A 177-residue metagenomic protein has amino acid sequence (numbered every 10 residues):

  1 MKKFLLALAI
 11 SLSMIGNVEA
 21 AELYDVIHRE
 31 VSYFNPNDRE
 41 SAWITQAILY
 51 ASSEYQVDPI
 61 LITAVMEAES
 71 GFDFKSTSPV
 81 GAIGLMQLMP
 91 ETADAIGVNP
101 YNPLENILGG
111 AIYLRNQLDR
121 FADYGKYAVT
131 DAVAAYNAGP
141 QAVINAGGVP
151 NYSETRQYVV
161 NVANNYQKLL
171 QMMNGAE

Functional and structural regions predicted by a protein language model:
M1-F4: Positively charged n-region of N-terminal signal peptides that target proteins for export
A7-S13: Bacterial N-terminal signal peptides
I15-A20: Sec/Tat signal peptide C-region and signal peptidase I cleavage site
A21-E177: Catalytic glycan-binding domains that act on GlcNAc-containing polysaccharides
